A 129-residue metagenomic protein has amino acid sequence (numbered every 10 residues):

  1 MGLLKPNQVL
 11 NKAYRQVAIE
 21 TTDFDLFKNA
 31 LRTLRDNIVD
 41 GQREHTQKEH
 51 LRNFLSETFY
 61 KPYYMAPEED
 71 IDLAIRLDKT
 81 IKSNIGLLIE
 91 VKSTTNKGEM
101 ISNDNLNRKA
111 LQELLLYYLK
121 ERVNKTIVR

Functional and structural regions predicted by a protein language model:
M1-I127: A short, conserved, highly charged catalytic patch centered on acidic carboxylates
